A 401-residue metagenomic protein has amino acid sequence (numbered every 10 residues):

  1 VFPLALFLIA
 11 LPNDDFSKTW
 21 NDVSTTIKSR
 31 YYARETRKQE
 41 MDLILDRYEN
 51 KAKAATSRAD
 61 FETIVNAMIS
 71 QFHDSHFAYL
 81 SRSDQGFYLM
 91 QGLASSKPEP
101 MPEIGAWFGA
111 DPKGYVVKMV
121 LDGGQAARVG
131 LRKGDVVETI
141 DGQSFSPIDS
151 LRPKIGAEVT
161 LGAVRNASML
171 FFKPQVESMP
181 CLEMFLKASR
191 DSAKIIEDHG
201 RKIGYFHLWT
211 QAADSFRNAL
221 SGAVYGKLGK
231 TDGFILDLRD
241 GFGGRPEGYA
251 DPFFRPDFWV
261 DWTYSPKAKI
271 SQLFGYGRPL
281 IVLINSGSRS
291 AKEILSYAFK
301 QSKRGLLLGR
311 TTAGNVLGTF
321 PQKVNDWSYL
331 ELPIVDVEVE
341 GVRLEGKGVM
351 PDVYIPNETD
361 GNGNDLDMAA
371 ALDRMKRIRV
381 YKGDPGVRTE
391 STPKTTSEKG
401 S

Functional and structural regions predicted by a protein language model:
V1-A10: Sec-dependent N-terminal signal peptides
P12-T36: Mature N-terminal segment immediately following signal peptide/propeptide cleavage in secreted/periplasmic
V23, A126-D149, I235-L236, F299-S302 (+2 more regions): Conserved PDZ fold ligand-binding element
S29-T36, A78, G114-K118, A127 (+3 more regions): Short, solvent-exposed loop/turn elements at domain surfaces
E35-K113, E158, N166-S192, L372 (+1 more regions): Extended, small/polar residue-biased N-terminal targeting/export presequences and adjacent propeptide/linker tracts
K97-S146, A213-D214: PDZ/PDZ-like domain segments forming the peptide/carboxylate-binding groove, activating on the N-terminal beta-strands
R152-D326, D360-G361, K376: Cleft-lining beta-strand/loop regions that shape enzyme active-site pockets
F320-G341, E345-K347, P351: C-terminal regions of proteins
